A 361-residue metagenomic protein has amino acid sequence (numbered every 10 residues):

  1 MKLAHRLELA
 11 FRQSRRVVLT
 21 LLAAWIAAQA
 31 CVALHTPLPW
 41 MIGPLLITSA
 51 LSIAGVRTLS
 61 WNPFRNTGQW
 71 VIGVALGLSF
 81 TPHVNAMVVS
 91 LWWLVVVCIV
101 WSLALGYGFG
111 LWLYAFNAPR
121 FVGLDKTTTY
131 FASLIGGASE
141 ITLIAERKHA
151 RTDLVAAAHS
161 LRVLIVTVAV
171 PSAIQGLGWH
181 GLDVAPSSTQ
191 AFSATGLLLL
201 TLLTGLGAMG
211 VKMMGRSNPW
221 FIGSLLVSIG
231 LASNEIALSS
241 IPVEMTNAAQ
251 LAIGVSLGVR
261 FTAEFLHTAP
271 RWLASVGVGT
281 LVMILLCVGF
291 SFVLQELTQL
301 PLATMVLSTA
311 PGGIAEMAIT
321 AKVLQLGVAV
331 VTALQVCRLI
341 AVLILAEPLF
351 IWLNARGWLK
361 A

Functional and structural regions predicted by a protein language model:
R16-A23, F80-L111, L197, N247-A248 (+1 more regions): Entry/N-cap segments of selected transmembrane alpha helices and their immediately preceding amphipathic helices
L21, W25, I165-V168, G176-I236: Core mid-bundle transmembrane helix pairs that form the ion/substrate translocation pathway in diverse multi-pass
A30-L46, N66-Q69, L91-L103, T128-S133 (+3 more regions): Structural signature of hydrophobic alpha-helical transmembrane segments
L45-S90, V227-S233, V243-A269: Hydrophobic transmembrane alpha-helices of secondary-active transporters and Na+-translocating membrane complexes
N62-G73, W92-V97, G123-S133, A156-L161 (+3 more regions): Cytoplasmic-side transmembrane-helix entry/capping segments in multi-pass membrane proteins
P82-L91, G176-F192, N234-V243, H267-T268 (+2 more regions): Membrane-interface helix termini and inter-helical loops of multi-pass transporters
L113, R120-L161, L300-L334: Alpha-helical membrane segments and immediately flanking helix-loop junctions that form or couple to the substrate/ion
M283-C287, V293-A361: C-terminal transmembrane helix pair
